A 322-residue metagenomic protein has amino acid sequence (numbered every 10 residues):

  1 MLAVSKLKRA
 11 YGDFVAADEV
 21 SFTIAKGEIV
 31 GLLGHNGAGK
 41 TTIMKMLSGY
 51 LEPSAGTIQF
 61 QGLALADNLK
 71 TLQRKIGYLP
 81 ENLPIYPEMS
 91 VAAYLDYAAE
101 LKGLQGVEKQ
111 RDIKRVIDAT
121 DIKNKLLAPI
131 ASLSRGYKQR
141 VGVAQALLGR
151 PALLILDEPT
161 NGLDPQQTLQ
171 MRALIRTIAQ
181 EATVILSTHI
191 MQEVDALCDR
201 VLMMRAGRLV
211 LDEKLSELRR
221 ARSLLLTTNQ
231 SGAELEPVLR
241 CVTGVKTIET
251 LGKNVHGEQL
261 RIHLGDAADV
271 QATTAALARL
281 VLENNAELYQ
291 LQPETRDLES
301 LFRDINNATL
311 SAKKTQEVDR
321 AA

Functional and structural regions predicted by a protein language model:
L2-V4, R9-R205, L209-L211: ABC transporter nucleotide-binding domains
S5, S54, K246-E249, Y289: A short, local hydrophobic-aromatic micro-motif
E100-G103, G244, N307-S311: Non-catalytic alpha-helical coupling and interface elements of nucleotide-dependent molecular machines and regulators
R111, P129, L251-G252, P293: Proline- and acidic/polar-enriched loop/turn elements at helix boundaries
K114, S132, N254-V255, R296: Positions that flank functional sites
Q170-L264: ABC transporter nucleotide-binding domain
R261, G265-A322: C-terminal coupling/interaction segments
